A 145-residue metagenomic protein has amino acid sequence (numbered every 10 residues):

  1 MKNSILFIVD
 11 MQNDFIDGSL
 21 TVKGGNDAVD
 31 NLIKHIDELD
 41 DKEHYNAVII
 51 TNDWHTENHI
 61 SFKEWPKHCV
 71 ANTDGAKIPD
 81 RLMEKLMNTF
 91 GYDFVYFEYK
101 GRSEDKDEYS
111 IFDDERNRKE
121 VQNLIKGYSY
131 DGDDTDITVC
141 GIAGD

Functional and structural regions predicted by a protein language model:
M1-G101, D131-G132: Active-site acidic carboxylates
P79-D145: Internal catalytic-core helix/loop-beta-alpha segment that presents or stabilizes conserved functional determinants
